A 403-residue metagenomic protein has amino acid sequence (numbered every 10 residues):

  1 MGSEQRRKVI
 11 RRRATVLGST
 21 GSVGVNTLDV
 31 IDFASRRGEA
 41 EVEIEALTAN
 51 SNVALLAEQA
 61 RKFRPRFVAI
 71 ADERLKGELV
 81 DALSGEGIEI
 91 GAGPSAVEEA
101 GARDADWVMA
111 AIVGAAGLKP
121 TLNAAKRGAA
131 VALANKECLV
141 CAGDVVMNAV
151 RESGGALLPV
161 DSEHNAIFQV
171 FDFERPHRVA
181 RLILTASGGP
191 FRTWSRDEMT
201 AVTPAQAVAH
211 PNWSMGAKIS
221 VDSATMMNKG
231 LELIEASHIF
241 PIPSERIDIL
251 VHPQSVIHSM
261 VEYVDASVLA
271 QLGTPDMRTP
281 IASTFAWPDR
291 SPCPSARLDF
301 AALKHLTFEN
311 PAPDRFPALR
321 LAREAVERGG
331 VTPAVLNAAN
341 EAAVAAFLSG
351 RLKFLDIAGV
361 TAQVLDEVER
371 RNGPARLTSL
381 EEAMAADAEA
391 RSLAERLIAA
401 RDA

Functional and structural regions predicted by a protein language model:
M1-A403: Catalytic, metal-anchored helix/loop core of enzyme active sites in primary metabolism
